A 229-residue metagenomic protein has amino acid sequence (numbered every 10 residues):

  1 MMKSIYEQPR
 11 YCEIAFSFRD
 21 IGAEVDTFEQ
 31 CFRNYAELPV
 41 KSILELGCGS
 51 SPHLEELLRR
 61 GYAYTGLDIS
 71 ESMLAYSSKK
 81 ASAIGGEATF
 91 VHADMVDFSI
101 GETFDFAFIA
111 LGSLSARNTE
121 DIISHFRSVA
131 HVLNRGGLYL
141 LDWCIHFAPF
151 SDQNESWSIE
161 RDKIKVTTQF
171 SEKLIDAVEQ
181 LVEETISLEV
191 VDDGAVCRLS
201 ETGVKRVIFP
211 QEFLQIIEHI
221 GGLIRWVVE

Functional and structural regions predicted by a protein language model:
M1-K41, P52: Conserved class I S-adenosyl-L-methionine
G47-S51: Class I SAM-dependent methyltransferase "Motif I" SAM/SAH-binding loop
P52-D97: Class I SAM-dependent methyltransferase SAM/SAH-binding core
S99-F106: A short acidic, Gly/Pro-enriched loop at the edge of an enzyme's catalytic core that lines a small-molecule cofactor
F108-A110: A conserved beta-strand element that flanks and buttresses the S-adenosyl-L-methionine
I123-R135: A short glycine-rich, Lys/Arg-flanked "PGG" loop and its adjoining helix->strand segment in the class I
L140-L214: SAM-dependent methyltransferase
T202-V204, L223-E229: Conserved S-adenosyl-L-methionine
